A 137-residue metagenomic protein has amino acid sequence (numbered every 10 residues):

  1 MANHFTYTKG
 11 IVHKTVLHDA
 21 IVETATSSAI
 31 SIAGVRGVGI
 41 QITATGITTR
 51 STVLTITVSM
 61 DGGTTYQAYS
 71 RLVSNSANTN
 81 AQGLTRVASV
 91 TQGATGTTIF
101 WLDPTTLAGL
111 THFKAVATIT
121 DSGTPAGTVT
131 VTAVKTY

Functional and structural regions predicted by a protein language model:
A2-Y137: Surface-exposed, low-hydrophobicity beta-strand/loop segments enriched in small/polar/acidic residues
